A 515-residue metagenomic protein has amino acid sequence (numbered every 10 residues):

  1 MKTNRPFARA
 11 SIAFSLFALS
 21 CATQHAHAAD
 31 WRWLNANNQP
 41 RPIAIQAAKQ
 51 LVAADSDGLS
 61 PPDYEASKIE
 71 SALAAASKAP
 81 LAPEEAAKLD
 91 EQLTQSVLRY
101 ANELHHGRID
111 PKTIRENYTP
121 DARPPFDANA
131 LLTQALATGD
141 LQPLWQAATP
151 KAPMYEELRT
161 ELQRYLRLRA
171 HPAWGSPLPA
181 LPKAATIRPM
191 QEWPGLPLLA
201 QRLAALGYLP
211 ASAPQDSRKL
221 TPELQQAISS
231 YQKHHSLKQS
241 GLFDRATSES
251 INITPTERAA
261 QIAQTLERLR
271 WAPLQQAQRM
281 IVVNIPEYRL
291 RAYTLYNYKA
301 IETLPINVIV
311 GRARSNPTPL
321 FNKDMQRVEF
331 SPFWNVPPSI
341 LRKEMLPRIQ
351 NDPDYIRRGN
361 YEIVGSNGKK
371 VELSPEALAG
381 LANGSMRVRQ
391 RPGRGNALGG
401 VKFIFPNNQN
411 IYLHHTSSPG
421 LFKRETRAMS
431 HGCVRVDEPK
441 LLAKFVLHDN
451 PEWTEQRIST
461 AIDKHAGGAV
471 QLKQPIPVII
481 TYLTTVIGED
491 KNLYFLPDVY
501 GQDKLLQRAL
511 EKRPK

Functional and structural regions predicted by a protein language model:
K2, A22, W33-A36: Short intrinsically disordered, low-complexity coil segments enriched in acidic
K2-A13: Bacterial N-terminal signal peptides that target proteins for export
S11-A22: Bacterial N-terminal signal peptides
C21-Q24, Y208: Intrinsic disorder/low-complexity segments in short proteins, especially the signal peptide and propeptide regions
H27-N129, T133: Cationic-aromatic interfacial patches
D30-R32, Y118, L136, P143-K515: Well-ordered beta-sheet/strand-loop patches within structured domains
